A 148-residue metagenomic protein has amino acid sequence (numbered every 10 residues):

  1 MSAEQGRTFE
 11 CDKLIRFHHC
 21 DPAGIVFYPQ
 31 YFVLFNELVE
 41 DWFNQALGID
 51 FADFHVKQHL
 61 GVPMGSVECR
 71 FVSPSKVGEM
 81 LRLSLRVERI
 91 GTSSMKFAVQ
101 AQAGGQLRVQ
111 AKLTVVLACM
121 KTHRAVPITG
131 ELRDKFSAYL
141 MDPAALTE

Functional and structural regions predicted by a protein language model:
M1-R82, E88-E148: Terminal targeting signals and extreme-terminal segments of soluble enzymes
